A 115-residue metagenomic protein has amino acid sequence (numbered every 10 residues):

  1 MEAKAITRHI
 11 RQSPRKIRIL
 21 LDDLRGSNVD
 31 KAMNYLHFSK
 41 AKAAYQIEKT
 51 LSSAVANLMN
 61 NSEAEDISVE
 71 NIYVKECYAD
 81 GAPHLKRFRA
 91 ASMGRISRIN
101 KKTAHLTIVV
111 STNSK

Functional and structural regions predicted by a protein language model:
M1-A79, A104-K115: Ribosome large-subunit tunnel/peptidyl-transferase-proximal elements
A82-K115: Strongly charged
